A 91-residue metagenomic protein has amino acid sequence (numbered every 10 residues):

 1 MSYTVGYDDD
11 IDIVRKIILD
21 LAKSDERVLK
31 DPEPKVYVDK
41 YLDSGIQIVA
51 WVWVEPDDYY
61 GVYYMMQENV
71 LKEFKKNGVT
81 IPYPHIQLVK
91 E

Functional and structural regions predicted by a protein language model:
M1-Y3: Bateman (tandem CBS) regulatory domains
V5-D9, I13, L19, K23 (+1 more regions): Solvent-exposed, non-transmembrane regulatory segments of membrane-associated proteins
